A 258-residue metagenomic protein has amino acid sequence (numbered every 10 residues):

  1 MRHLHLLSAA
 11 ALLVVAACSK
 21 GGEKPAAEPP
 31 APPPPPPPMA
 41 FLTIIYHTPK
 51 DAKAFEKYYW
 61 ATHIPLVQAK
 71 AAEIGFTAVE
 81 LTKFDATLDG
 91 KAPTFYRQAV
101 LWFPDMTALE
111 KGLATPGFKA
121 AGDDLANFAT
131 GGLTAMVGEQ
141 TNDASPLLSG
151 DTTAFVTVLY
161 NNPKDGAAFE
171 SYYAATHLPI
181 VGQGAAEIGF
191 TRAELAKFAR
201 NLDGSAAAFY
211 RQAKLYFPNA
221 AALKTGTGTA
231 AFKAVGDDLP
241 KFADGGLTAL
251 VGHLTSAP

Functional and structural regions predicted by a protein language model:
M1-L7: Bacterial N-terminal signal peptides that target proteins for export
V14-A17: C-terminal motif of bacterial Sec signal peptides marking the signal peptidase cleavage site
S19-P258: Macromolecular interaction modules
